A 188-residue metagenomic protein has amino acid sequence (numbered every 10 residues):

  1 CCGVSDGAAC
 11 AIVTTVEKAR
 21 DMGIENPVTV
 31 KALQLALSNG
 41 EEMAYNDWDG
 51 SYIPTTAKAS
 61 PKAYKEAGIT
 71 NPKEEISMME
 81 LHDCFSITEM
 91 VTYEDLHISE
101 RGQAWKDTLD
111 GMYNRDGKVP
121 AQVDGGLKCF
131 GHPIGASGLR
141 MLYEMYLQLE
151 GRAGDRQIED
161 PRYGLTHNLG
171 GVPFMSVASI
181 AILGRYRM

Functional and structural regions predicted by a protein language model:
C1-K58, K62, D110-D124, K128 (+4 more regions): Condensing-enzyme catalytic core mediating Claisen C-C bond formation in acyl metabolism
S5-A9, I53, A57, H82 (+2 more regions): Short alpha-helical patches at coil-to-helix transitions and adjacent helical residues in well-structured domains
A11-E17, P133-A153: Active-site-proximal alpha-helical scaffold in enzymes
K18-A19, L33-A36, E66-A67, T92-S99 (+1 more regions): Change "in soluble alpha/beta enzymes" to "in soluble alpha/beta proteins
G40-D47, H82-K106, P133, V172-I180: Short glycine/threonine-rich loop-to-helix capping motif typified by GTGT followed within a few residues by an Asp-Pro
A59-E75, A153: Phosphate/pyrophosphate-binding loops at sites that engage ATP/ADP/AMP, CoA/4′-phosphopantetheine, polyphosphate
S77-C84, R162-G170: A glycine-rich phosphate-binding loop feature that marks nucleotide/adenosyl-phosphate handling sites
I98-G111, A153-E159: A glycine-biased, small/acidic residue-tolerant capping/turn segment at secondary-structure junctions
